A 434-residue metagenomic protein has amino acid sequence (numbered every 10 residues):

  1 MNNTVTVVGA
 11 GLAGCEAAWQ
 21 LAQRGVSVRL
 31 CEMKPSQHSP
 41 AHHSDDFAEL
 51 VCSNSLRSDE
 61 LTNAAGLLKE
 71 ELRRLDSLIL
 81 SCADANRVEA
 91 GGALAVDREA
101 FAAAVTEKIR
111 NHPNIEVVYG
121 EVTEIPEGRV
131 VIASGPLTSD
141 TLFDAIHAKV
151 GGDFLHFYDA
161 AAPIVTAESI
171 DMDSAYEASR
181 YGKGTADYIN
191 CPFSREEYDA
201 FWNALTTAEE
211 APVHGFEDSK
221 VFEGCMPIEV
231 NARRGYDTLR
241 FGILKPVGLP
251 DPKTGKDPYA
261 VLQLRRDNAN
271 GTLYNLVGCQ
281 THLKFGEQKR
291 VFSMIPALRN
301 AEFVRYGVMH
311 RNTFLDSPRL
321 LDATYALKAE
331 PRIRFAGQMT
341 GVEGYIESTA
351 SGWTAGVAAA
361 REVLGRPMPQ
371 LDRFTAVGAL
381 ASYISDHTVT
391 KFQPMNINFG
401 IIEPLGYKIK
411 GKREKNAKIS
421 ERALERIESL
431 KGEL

Functional and structural regions predicted by a protein language model:
N2-A13: Beta1/beta-strand and adjacent pyrophosphate-binding region of the FAD-binding site in flavoprotein oxidoreductases
W19-S81, R373-I384: N-terminal FAD cofactor-binding segment of flavoenzymes
P35, M339, A358-L434: Glycine- and aromatic-enriched mobile tails/lids
L61-A65, K69, S77-A90, V150-Y158 (+1 more regions): A short alpha-helix-loop-beta-strand transition element characteristic of N-terminal alpha/beta dinucleotide-binding
E71-A145: Feature captures the FAD/FMN-dependent oxidoreductase FAD-binding
N111-F285, K289-R290: Predominantly flavin-linked oxidoreductase catalytic cores and closely associated redox partners
L276-Q280, K284-V342, T349-W353, P369-S385 (+2 more regions): A glycine-rich dinucleotide-binding beta-alpha-beta segment and adjacent secondary-structure elements that constitute
E347-E362: An active-site-proximal "capping" alpha-helix that borders the catalytic cofactor pocket
